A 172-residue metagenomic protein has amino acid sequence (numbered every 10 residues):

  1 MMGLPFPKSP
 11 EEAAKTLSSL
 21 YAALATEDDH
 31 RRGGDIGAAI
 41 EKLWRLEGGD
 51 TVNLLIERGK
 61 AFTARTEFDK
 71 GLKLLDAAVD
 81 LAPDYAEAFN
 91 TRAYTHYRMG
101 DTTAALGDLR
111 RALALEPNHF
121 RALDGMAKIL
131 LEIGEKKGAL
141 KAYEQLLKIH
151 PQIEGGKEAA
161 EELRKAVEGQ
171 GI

Functional and structural regions predicted by a protein language model:
M1-N53: N-terminal leader/linker segments that initiate helical-solenoid repeat arrays
G3-P5, D35, K42, L140-I172: Terminal, low-structured helical/coil segments at or just beyond the last alpha-helical repeat
Y21, A38-E41, D76, R110 (+1 more regions): Alpha-solenoid helical repeat scaffolds
A23-T26, A61, T95, I129 (+1 more regions): Residue-level signature for tetratricopeptide repeat
H30-G33, F68, T102, K136: TPR-repeat structural position
G49-R121: Alpha-helical adaptor scaffolds
A64, R98, E132-I133, E162-G169: Register position in tetratricopeptide repeats
